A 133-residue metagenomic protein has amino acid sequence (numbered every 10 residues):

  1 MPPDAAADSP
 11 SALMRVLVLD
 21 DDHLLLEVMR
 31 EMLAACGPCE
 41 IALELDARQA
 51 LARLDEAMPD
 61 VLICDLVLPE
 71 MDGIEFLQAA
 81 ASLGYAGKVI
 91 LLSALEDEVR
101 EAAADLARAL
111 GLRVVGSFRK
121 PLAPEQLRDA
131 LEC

Functional and structural regions predicted by a protein language model:
D20, D65: Active-site residues of response regulator receiver
H23-A42: Two-component/phosphorelay signaling modules centered on CheY-like receiver
L43-V61: Acidic, metal-coordinating helix/loop segments flanking the phosphotransfer/catalytic sites of two-component signaling
D46, D72-Q78: Acidic catalytic/metal-coordinating carboxylates
D55-A57, A79-A86, A109: Conserved phosphotransfer cores of two-component systems
P69: The feature encodes the CheY-like receiver
L91-A94: Hydrophobic/aromatic residues positioned on beta-strands within the core alpha/beta folds
E98-V99, R119-L131: C-terminal output helix
